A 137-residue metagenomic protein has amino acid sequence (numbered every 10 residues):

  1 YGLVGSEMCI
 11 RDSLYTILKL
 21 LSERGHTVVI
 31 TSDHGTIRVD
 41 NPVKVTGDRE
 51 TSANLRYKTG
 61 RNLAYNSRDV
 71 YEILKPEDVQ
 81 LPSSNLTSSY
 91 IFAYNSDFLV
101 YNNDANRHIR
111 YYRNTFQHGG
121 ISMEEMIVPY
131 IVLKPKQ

Functional and structural regions predicted by a protein language model:
Y1, T31, F116: Short glycine- and Lys/Arg-enriched binding-loop motifs that mark or flank ligand-binding interfaces
Y1-G5, C9-I10: Single conserved hydrophobic/aromatic residue that forms the stacking wall/gate of nucleotide- or nucleobase-binding
L3, T36, I121: Gly/Ser/Thr-rich helix-start
D12-T16, E23, E125: Generic recognition of stable, solvent-exposed alpha-helical segments in well-folded globular domains
I17-T46: Metal-dependent active-site segment of extracytoplasmic phospho-/sulfohydrolases and closely related
V39, K44-Q137: Active-site neighborhoods of enzymes that stabilize oxyanions during catalysis
